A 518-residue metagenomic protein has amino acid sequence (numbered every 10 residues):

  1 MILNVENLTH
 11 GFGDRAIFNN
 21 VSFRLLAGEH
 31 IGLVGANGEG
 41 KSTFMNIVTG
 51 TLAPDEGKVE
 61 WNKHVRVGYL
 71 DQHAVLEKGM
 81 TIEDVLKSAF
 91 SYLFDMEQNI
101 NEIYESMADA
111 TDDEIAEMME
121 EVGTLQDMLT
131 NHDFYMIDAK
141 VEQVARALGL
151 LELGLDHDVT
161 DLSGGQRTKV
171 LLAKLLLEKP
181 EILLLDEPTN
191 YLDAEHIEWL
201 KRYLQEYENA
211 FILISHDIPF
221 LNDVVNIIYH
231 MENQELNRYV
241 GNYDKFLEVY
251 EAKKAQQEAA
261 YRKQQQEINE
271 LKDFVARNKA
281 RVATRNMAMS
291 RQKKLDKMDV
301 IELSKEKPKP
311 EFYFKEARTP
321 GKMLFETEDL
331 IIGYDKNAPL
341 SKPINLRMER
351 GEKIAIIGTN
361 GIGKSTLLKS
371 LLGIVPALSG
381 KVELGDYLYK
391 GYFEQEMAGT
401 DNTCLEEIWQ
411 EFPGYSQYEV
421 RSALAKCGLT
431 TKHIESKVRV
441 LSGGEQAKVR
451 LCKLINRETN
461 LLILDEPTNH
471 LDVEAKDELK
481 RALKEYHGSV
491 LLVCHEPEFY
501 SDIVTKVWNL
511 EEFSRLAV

Functional and structural regions predicted by a protein language model:
M1-A259, P308, A317-V518: ABC ATP-binding cassette signature C-motif
V249-I301: Intracellular alpha-helical coupling/juxtamembrane segments of multi-pass membrane proteins
F312-F314: Post-kinase regulatory C-tail/linker adjacent to protein kinase catalytic domains
